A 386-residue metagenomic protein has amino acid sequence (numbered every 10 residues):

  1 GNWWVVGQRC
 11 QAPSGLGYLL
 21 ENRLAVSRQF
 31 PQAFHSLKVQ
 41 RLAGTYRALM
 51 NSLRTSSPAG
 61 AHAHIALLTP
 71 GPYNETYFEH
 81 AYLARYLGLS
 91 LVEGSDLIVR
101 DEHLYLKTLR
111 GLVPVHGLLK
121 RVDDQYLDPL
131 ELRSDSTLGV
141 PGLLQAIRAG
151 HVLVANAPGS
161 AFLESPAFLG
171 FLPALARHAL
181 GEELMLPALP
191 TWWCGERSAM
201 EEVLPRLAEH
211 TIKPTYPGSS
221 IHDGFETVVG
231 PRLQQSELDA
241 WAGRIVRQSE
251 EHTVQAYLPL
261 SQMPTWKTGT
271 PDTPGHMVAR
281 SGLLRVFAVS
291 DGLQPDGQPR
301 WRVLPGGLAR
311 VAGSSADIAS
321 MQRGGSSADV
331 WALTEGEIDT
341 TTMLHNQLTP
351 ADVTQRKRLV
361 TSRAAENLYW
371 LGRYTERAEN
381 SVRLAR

Functional and structural regions predicted by a protein language model:
G1-W4, Q8-Q322, D329-L333, I338-L344 (+1 more regions): Domain-scale recognition of functional cores that engage charged ligands
E209, S326-R386: Conserved catalytic/binding loops enriched for acidic/polar residues
